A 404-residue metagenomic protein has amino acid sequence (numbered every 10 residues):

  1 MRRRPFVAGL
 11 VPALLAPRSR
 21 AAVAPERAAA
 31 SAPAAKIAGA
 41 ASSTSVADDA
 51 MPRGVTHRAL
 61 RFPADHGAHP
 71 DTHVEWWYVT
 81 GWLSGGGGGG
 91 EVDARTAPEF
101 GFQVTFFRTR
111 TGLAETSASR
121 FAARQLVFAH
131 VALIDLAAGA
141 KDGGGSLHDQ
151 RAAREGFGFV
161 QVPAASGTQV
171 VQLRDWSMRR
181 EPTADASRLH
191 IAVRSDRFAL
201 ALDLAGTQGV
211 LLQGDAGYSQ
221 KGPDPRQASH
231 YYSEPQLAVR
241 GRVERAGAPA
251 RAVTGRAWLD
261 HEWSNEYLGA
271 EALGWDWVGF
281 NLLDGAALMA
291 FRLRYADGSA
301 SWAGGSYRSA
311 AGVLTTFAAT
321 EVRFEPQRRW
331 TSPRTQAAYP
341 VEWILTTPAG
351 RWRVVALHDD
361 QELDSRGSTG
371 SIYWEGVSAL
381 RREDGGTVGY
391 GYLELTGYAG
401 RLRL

Functional and structural regions predicted by a protein language model:
P5-R27: N-terminal export signals
A22-L404: Structured soluble/peripheral alpha/beta segments that form catalytic or ligand/cofactor-binding pockets
